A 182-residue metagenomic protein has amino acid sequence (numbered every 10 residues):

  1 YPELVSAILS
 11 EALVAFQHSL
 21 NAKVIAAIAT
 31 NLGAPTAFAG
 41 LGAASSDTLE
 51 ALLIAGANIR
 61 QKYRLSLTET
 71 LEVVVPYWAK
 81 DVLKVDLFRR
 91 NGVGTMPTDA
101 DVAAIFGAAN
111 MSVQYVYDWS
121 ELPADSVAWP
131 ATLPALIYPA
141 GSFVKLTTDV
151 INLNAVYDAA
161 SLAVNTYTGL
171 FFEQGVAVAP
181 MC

Functional and structural regions predicted by a protein language model:
Y1-G42, L170: Long, contiguous amphipathic alpha-helices that act as assembly "spine/axial" helices in icosahedral shell and virion
L4, A44, G94-V102, E121-L122 (+2 more regions): Alpha-helix capping and helix-coil boundary motifs
F16, F38, F88, F106 (+3 more regions): Phenylalanine-focused residue identity feature
H18-I25, L65, Y115, W119: Intrinsically disordered or highly flexible coil/loop and linker segments, enriched in small and charged/polar residues
T36-G107: Extended, solvent-exposed, turn-rich assembly/linker loops in the middle of proteins
D101-E121: A generic structural motif
V116-C182: Extended, compositionally biased alpha-helical segments that mediate assembly or anchoring
